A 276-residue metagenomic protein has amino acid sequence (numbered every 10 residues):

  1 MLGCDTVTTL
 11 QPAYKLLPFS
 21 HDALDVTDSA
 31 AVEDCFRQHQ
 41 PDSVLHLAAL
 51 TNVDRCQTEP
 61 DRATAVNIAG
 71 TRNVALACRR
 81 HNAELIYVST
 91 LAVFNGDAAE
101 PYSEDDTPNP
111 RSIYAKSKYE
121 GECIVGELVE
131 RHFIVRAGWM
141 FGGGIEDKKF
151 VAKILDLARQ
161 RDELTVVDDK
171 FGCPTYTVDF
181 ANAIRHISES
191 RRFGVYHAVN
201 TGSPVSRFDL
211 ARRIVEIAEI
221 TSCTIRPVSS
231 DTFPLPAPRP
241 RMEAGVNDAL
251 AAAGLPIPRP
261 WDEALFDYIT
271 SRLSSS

Functional and structural regions predicted by a protein language model:
D5, A183, S190-P236, R241 (+1 more regions): Mid/C-terminal beta-alpha module of Rossmann-like enzyme folds, strongest in SDR-family dehydrogenases/epimerases
Q11-D34: Adenosine-cofactor binding site in Rossmann-like domains, unifying the SAM/SAH pocket of S-adenosylmethionine-dependent
F19, V44-A48, L85-L91, V135-A137: SDR active-site strand-loop-helix element
S29-V66: NAD(P)H-binding glycine-rich loop region in Rossmannoid oxidoreductase-like domains and their noncatalytic homologs
V44, T58-I86: NAD(P)-cofactor binding segment of oxidoreductase domains
A65, A69-N73, R80, V93-V135 (+1 more regions): Catalytic helix-loop patch of NAD(P)-dependent Rossmann-fold dehydrogenases
C123-G172, V178-D179, R185: NAD(P)-dependent short-chain dehydrogenase/reductase
P260-S276: Amphipathic terminal alpha-helices
